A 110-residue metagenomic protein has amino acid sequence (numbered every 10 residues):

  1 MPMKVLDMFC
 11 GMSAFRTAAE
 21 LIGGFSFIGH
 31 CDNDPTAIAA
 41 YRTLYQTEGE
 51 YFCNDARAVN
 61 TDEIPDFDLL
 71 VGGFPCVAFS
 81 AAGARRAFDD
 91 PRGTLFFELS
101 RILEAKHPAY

Functional and structural regions predicted by a protein language model:
M1-Y110: Conserved active-site and SAM-binding loop architecture of S-adenosyl-L-methionine-dependent nucleic-acid
